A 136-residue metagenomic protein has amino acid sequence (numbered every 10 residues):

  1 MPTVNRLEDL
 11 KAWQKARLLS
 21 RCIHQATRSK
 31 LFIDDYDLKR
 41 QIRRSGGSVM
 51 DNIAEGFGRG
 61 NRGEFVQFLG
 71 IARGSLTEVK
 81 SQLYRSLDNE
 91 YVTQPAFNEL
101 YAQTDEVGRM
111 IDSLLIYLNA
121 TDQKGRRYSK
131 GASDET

Functional and structural regions predicted by a protein language model:
M1-T136: Amphipathic alpha-helical assembly/interaction segments
